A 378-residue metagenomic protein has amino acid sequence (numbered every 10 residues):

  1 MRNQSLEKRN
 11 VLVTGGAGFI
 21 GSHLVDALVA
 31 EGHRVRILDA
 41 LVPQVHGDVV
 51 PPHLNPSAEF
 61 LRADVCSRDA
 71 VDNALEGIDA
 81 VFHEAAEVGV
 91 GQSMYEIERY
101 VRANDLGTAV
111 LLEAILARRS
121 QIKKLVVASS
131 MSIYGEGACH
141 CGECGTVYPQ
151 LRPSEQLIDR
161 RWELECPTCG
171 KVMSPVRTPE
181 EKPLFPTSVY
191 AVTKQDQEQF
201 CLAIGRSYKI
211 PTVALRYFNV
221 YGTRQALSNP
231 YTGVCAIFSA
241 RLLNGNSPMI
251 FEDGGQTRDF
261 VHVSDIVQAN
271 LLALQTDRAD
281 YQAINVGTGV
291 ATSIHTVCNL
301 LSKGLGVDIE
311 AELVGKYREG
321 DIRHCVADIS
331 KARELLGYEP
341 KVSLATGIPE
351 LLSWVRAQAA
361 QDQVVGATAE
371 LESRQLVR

Functional and structural regions predicted by a protein language model:
M1-F218: N-terminal Rossmann-like NAD(P)+-binding domain of SDR-like oxidoreductases, especially those catalyzing
R2-Q4, N10, H33, L344-R378: Amphipathic terminal alpha-helices
A70, V110-E113, F260, D265-Q268 (+1 more regions): Conserved mid-core alpha-helix of short-chain dehydrogenase/reductase
T108-A109, Q195-L202, C235-S239, Q268 (+1 more regions): Conserved active-site helix of classical SDR/Rossmann-fold NAD(P)-dependent CH-OH oxidoreductases
Q195, Y208, V220-A236, N246 (+5 more regions): Glycine/proline-rich active-site loop of Rossmann-fold NAD(P)-dependent oxidoreductases
V263, R318-E339, E350: Conserved C-terminal active-site "lid" loop/helix of NAD(P)H-dependent oxidoreductases that clamps the redox cofactor
I266, N270, V286, V297 (+2 more regions): Non-catalytic, hydrophobic alpha-helical segments
G304-V326: Terminal hydrophobic/aromatic helix or amphipathic segment near a protein terminus
